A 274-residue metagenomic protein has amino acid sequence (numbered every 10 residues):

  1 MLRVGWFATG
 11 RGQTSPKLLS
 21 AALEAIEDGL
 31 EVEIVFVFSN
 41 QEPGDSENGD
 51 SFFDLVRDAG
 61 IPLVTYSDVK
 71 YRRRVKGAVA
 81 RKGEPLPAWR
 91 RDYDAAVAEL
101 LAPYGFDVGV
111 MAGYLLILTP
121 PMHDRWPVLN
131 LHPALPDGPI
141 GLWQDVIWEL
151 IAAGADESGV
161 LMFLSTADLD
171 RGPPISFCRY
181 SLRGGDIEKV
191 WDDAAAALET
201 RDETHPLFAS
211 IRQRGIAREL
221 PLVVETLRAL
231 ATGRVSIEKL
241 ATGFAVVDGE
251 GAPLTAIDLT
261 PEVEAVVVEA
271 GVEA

Functional and structural regions predicted by a protein language model:
M1-A274: One-carbon transfer enzymes
